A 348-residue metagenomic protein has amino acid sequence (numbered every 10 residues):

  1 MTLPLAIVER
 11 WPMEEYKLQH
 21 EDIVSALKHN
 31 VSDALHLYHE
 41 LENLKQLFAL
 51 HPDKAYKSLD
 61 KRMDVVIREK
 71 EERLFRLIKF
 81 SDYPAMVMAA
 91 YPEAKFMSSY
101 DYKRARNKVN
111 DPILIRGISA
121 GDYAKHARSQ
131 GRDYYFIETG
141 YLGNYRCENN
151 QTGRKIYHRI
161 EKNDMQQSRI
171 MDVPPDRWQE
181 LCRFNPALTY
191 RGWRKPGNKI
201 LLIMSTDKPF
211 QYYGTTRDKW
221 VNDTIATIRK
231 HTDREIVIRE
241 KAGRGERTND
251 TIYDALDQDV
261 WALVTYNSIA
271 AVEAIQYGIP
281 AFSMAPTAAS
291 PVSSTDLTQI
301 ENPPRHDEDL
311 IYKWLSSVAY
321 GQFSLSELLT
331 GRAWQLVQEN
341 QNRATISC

Functional and structural regions predicted by a protein language model:
L3-D22, H39-A49, K57, K61-P112 (+3 more regions): N-terminal pre-catalytic "stem/leader" segment of glycosyltransferase-like enzymes
P12, S119-G121, G140-G143, S205-P209 (+3 more regions): Short, solvent-exposed loop/turn segments at secondary-structure junctions
I23-L35: Short, charge/polar-rich alpha-helical segments
I67, E71-F184: Secretory-pathway glycan-assembly enzymes, especially type II membrane glycosyltransferases that use nucleotide-sugar
R73-F75, R146-G197, H231, P291-C348: Leloir-type glycosyltransferase catalytic cores
A105, R229, R234-F282, P286-A288: Donor nucleotide-activated moiety binding/catalytic core segment of transferases that use nucleotide-activated donors
P112, K199, W261-A262: Structural motif
R191-G245: Conserved catalytic-core segment of nucleotide-activated headgroup transferases in glycan assembly
